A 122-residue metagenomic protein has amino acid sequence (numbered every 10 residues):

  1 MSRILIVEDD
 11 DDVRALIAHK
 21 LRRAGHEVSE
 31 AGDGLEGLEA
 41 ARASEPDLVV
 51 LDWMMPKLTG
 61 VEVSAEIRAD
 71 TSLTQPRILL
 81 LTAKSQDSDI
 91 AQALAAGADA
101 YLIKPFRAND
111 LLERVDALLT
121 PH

Functional and structural regions predicted by a protein language model:
E8: Conserved acidic carboxylate
R14, P56-K57, T74, Q86 (+1 more regions): The feature encodes the CheY-like receiver
A15-R23: Charged docking surfaces used in two-component/phosphorelay signaling
G25-G32, A40: Short hydrophobic/Thr-rich beta-strand motif most characteristic of the beta2 strand and flanking loop of CheY-like
S44-V50: Active-site beta3 strand of CheY-like receiver
D52, T82: Active-site residues of response regulator receiver
F106-D116: C-terminal output helix
